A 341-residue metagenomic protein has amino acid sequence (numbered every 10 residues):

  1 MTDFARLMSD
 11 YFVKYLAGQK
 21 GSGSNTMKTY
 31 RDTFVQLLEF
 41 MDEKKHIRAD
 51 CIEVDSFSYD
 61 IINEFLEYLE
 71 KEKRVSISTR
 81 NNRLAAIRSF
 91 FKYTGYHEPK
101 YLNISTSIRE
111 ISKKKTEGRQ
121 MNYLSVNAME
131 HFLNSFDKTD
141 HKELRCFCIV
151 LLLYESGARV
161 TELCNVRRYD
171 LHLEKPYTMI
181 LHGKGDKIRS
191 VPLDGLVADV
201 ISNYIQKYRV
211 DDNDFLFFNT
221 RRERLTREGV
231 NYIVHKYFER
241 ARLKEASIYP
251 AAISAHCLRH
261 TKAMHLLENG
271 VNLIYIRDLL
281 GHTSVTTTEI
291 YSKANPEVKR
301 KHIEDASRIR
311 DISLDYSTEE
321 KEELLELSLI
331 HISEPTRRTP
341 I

Functional and structural regions predicted by a protein language model:
M1-L329, S333, R337-R338: Conserved catalytic core of the tyrosine transesterase superfamily
